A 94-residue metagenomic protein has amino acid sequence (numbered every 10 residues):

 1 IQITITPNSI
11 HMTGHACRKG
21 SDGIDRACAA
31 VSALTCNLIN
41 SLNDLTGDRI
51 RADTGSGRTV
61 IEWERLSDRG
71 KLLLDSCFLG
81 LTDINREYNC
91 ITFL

Functional and structural regions predicted by a protein language model:
I1-R26, C36-L94: N-terminal intrinsically disordered, cationic/polar leader segments that include organellar targeting peptides
A29-A30: Extended, amphipathic alpha-helices with heptad-repeat/coiled-coil or helix-bundle character that serve as
A33: Short, surface-exposed ligand-recognition loops at beta-strand->loop->(often short) alpha-helix junctions that present
